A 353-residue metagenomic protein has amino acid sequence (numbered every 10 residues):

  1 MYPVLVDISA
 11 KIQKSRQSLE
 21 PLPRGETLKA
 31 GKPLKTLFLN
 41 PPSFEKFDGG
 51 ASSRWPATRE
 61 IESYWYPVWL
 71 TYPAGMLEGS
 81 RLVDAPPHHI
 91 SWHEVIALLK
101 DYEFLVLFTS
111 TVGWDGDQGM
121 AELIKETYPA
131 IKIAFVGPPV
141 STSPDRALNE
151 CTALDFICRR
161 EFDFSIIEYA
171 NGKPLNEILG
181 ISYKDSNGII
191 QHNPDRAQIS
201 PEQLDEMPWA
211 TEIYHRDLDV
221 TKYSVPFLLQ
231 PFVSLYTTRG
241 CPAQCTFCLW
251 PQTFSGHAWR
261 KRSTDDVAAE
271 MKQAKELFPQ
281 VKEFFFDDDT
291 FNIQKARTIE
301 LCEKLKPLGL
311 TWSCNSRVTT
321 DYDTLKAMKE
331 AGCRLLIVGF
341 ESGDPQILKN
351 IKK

Functional and structural regions predicted by a protein language model:
Y2-E270: Acidic, low-complexity intrinsically disordered segments
A210-K353: Radical SAM [4Fe-4S] cluster-binding motif and immediate context
